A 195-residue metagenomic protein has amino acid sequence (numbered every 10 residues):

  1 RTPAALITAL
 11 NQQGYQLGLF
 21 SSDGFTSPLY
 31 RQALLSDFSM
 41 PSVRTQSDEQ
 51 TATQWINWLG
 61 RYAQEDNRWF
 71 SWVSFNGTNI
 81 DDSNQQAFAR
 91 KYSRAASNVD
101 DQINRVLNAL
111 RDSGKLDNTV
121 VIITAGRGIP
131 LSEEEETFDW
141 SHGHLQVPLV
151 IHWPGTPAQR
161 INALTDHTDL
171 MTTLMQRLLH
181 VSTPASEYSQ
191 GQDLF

Functional and structural regions predicted by a protein language model:
R1, L10, R68-N76, A96-V99 (+5 more regions): Beta-strand elements within well-structured catalytic alpha/beta cores of enzymes that handle phosphate/sulfate esters
R1-S83, L178, G191-L194: Active-site-proximal alpha/beta segments of enzymes that process anionic O-linked groups
A4, T45-E49, R90-D101, I161-D169: Soluble non-cytosolic domains of exported or imported proteins
Q32-L35, Q85-F88, E135-W140: Short, glycine/charged-enriched secondary-structure capping and boundary segments
E49-A63, D81-T119: A long, amphipathic alpha-helix that forms part of the scaffold/cap immediately adjacent to metal-dependent active
A109-T156: Histidine-centered active-site microenvironments of extracellular/periplasmic hydrolases and transferases
D117, A185-Q190: Short, well-structured active-site flanking segments
E136-S186: Substrate-binding rim/cap in mid-to-C-terminal beta-strand-loop elements of soluble/periplasmic
